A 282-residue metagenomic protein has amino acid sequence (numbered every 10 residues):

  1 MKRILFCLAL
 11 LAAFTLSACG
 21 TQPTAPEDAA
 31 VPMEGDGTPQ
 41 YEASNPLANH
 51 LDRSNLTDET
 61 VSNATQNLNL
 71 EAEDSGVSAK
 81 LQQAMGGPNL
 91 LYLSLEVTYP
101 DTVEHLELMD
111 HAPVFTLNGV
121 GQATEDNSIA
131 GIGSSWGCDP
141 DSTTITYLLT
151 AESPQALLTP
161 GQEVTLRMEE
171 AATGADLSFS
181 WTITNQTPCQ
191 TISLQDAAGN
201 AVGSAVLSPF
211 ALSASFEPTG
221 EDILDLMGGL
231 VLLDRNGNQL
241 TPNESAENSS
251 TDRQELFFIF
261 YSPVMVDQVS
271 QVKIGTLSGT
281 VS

Functional and structural regions predicted by a protein language model:
M1-L5: Positively charged n-region of N-terminal signal peptides that target proteins for export
L11-A12: Repetitive helical segments and hydrophobic/amphipathic motifs
T15-A18: C-terminal motif of bacterial Sec signal peptides marking the signal peptidase cleavage site
G20-Q22: Bacterial signal peptide processing site
A25-S282: Alpha-helical, hydrophobic structural elements that either
